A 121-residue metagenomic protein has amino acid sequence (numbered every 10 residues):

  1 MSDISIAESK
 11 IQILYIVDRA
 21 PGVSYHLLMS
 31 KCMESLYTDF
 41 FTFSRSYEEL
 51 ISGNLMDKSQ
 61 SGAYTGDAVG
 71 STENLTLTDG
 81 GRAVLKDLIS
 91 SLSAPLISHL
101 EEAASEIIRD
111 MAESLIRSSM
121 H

Functional and structural regions predicted by a protein language model:
M1-A20: Short alpha-helical segments that sit at the start of domains
D18-S24, T38: Short capping segments at the starts of secondary-structure elements
G22-C32: Short acidic, hydrophobic short linear motifs in intrinsically disordered regions
Y37-S52: Short amphipathic alpha-helical interaction segments
I51-V69: A short, conserved structural fragment
G70-L88: Basic, amphipathic "hinge/linker" alpha-helix immediately C-terminal to the N-terminal HTH DNA-binding motif
K86-D87, L92-S98: Long, charge-dense
I97-H121: Exposed, interaction-prone assembly regions rather than primary DNA-binding/catalytic cores
